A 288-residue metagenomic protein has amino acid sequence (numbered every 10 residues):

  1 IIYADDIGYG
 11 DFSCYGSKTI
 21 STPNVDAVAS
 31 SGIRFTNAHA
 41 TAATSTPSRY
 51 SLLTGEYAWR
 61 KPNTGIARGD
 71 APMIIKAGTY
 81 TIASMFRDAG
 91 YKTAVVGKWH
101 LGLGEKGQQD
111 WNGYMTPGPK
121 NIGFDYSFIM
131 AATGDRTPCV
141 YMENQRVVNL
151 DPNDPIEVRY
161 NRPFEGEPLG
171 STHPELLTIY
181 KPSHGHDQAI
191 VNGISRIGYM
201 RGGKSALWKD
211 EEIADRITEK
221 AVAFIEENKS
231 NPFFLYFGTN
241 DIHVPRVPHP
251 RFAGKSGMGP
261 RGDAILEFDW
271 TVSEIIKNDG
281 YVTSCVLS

Functional and structural regions predicted by a protein language model:
I1-S288: Formylglycine-dependent sulfatase
